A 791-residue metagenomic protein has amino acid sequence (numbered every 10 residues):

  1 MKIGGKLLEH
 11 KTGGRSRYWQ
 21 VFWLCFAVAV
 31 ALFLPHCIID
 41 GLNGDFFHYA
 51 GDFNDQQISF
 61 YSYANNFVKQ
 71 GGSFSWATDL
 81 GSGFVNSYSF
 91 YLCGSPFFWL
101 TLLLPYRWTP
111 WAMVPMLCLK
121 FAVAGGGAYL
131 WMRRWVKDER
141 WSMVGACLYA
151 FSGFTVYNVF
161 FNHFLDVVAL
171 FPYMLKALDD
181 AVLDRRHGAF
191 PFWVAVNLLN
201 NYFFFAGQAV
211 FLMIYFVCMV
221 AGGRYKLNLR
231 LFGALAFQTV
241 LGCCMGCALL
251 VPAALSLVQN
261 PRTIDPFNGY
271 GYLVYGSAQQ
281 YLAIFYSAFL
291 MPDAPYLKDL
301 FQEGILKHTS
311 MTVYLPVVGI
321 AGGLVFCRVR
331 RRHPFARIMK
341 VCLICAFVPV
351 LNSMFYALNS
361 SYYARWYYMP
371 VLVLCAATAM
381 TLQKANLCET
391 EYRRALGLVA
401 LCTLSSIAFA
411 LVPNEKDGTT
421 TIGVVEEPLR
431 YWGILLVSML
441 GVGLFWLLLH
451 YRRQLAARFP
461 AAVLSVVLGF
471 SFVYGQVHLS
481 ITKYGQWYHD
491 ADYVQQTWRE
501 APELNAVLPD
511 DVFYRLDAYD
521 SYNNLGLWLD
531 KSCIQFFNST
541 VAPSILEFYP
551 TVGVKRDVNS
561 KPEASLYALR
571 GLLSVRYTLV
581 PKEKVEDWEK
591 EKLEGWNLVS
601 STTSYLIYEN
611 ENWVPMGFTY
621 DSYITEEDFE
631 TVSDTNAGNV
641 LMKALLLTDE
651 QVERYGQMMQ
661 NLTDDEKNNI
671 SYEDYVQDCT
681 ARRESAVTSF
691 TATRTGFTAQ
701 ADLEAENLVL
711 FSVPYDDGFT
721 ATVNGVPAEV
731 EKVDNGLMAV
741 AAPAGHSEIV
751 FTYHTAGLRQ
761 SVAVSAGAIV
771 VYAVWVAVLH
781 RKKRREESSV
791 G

Functional and structural regions predicted by a protein language model:
I3-N86, K483-N523, L527: Hydrophobic alpha-helical membrane-insertion signals
K11-G14, F60, E653, Q657-G791: Active-site-proximal, structured, solvent-exposed surfaces of multi-pass membrane proteins that position macromolecular
A29, L117-R134, R140-G222, A234-A254 (+4 more regions): Membrane-embedded helix bundles of polyisoprenyl
P35-P172, V196-N200, A283, A294-K307 (+1 more regions): Active-site lumenal/periplasmic loops and adjacent helix-entry segments of GT-C-fold, multi-pass membrane
D52-A64, P96, F232, T239-V329 (+6 more regions): Periplasmic/ER-lumenal interhelical loops and adjacent helix-loop junctions in multi-pass membrane proteins
R185, F204, F335-Q496, A744-G791: Contiguous transmembrane helix-bundle modules in multi-pass membrane proteins
Y225-G233, G322-A346: Membrane-interface helix-loop-helix junctions at transmembrane boundaries of multi-pass membrane enzymes, predominantly
V466-D492, L504-V575, W613-Y675, D716 (+1 more regions): Extracytoplasmic/lumenal acceptor-recognition loop(s) of multi-pass membrane glycoenzymes
